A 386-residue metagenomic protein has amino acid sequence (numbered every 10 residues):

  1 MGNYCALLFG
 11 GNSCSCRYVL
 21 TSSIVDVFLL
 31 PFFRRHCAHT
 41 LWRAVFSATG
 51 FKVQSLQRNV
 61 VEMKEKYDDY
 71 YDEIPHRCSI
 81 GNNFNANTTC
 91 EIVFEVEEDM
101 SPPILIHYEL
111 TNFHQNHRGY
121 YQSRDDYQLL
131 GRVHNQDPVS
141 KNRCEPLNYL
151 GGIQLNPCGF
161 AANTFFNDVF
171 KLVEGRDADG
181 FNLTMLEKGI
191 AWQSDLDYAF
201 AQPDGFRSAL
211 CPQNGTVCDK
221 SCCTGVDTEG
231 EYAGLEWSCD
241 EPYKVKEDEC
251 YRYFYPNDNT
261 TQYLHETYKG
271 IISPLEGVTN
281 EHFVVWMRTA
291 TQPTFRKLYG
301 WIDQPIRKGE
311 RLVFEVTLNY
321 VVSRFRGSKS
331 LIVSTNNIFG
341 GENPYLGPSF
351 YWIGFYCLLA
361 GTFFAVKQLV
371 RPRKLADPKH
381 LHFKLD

Functional and structural regions predicted by a protein language model:
M1-C16, I106, D377-D386: Non-transmembrane, juxtamembrane loop and terminal tail segments of multi-pass eukaryotic membrane proteins
G2-E91, L331-I332, G340-N343: N-terminal leader/pro-regions and domain N-caps
F51-V61, F113, T362-P372, A376: Transmembrane helix-loop junctions and nearby membrane-interface residues
V53-Y70, F113-D126, S323-R326: Juxtamembrane interfacial secondary-structure elements that flank transmembrane helices in multi-pass membrane proteins
Q54-Q57, E97, H107-T111, N116 (+2 more regions): Structured beta-strand/turn binding interfaces of compact recognition modules in eukaryotic regulators
S79-N82, I92-V96, W301-Q304: Beta-strand-rich interaction surfaces with strong enrichment in secreted/lumenal proteins
T88-V284: Soluble non-transmembrane domains of integral membrane proteins
V284, R288, P293-D386: Membrane-proximal extracellular juxtamembrane segment immediately upstream of a following transmembrane helix
